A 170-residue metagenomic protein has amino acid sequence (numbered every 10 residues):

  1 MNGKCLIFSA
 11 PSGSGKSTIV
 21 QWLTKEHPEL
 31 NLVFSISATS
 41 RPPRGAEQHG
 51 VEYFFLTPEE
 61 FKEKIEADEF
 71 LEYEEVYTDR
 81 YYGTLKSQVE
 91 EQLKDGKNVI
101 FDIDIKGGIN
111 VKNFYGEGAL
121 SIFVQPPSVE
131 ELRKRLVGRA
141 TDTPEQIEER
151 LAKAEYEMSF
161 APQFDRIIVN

Functional and structural regions predicted by a protein language model:
N2-L6: Pre-Walker A (Motif I) flank of P-loop NTPase domains
S9-P11: P-loop (Walker A) phosphate-binding loop of NTP-binding proteins
S14: ATP-binding Walker
S17: Walker A/P-loop
K25-F34: Post-Walker A helix-loop "phosphate-sensing" segment adjacent to the P-loop in P-loop NTPases
S37-V99, K106-I109: ATP-dependent small-molecule kinase phosphotransfer cores that center on conserved nucleotide phosphate-binding segments
V99-D104, F114-G138, V169: Conserved phosphate-donor/acceptor-positioning beta-strand/loop module used by diverse small-molecule
G108, T141-N170: Small-molecule kinase domains that catalyze NTP-dependent phosphoryl transfer to phosphate-bearing small molecules
